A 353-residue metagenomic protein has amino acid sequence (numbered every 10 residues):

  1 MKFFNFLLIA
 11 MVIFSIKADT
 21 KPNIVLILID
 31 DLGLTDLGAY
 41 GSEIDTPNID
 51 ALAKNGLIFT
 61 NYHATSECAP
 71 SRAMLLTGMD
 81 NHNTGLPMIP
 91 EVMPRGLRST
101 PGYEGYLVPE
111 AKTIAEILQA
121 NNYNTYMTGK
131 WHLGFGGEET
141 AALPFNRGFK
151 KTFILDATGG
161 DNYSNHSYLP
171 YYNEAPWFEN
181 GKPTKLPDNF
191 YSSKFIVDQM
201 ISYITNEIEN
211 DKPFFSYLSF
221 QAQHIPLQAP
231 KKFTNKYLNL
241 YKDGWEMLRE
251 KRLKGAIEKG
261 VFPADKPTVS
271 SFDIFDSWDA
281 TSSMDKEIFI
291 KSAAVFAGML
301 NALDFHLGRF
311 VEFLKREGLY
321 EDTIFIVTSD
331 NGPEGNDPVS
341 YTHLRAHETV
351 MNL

Functional and structural regions predicted by a protein language model:
K2, I16-E348: Formylglycine-dependent sulfatase
F3-F14: Sec-dependent N-terminal signal peptides
